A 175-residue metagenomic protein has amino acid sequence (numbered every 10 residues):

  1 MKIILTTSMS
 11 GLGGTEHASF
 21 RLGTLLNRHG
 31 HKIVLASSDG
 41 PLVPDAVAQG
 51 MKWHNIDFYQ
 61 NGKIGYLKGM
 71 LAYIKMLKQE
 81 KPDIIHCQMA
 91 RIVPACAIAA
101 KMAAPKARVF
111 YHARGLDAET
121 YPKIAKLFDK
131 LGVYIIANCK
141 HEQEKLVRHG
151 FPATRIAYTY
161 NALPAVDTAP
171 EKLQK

Functional and structural regions predicted by a protein language model:
L5-N61, A157: N-terminal strand-loop element at the rim of the active site of nucleotide-sugar-dependent glycosyltransferases
A36-S38, H86-C87, I136-N138, Y158: Short beta-strand scaffold positions
Q60-I84, P94-M102, K123, L127: An amphipathic, basic-hydrophobic alpha-helix
C87-V93, R114: Short His-centered aromatic/hydrophobic patch
K106-N138, E144, H149: A conserved, positively charged/aromatic
H141, A162: Carbohydrate-associated surface elements
T168-K175: A short helix/loop element that forms part of the nucleotide-sugar donor recognition site in Leloir-type
